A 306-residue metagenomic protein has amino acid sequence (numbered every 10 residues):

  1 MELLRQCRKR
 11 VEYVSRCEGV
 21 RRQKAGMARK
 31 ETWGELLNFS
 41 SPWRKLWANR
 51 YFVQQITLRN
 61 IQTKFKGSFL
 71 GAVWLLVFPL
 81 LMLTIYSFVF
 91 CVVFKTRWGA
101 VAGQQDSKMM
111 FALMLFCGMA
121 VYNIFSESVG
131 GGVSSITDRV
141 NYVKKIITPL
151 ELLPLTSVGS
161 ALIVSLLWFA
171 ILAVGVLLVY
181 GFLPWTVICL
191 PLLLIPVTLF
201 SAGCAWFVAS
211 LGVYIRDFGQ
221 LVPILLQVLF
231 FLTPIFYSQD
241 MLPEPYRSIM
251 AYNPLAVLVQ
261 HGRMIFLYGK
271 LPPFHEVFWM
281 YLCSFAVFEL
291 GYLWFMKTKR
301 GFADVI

Functional and structural regions predicted by a protein language model:
M1-E2, M27: Accessible peptide chain termini
L3, C7-Y13: Cationic, low-complexity basic patches in intrinsically disordered or flexible, solvent-exposed regions
Q6, R21-R22: Conserved small-residue motifs centered on glycine
R10, R16, K24-I306: Hydrophobic transmembrane alpha-helices and immediately adjacent juxtamembrane helices of multi-pass inner-membrane
